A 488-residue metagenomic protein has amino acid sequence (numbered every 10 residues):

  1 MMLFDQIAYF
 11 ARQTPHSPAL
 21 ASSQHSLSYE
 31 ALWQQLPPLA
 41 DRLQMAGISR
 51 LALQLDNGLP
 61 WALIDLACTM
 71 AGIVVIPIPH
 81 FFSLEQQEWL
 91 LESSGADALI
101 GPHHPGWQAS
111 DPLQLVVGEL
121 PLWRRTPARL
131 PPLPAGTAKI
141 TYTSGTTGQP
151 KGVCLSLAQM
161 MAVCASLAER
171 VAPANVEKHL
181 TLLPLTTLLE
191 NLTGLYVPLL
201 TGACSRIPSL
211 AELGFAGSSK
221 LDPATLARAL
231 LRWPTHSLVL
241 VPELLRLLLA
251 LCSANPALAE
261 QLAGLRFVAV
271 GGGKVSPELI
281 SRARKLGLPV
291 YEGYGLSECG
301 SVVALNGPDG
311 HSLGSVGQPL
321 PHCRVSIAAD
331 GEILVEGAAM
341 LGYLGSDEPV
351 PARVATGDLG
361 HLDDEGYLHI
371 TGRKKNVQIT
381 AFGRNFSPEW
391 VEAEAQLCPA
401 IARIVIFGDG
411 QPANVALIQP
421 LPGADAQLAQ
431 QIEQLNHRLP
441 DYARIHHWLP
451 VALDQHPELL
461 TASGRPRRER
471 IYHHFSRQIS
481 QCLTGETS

Functional and structural regions predicted by a protein language model:
H16-M45, A52, D56-G58, L66 (+2 more regions): Conserved AMP-binding/adenylate-forming core of the ANL superfamily
S28-E30, A138-A165: Conserved AMP-binding A3 loop
R125-Y142, Q149, A172-H179: Conserved pre-ATP/AMP-binding loop-to-beta segment of ANL
M161-K178, L185-S237, P242-R246, L251-N255: Conserved AMP-binding/adenylation subdomain of ANL enzymes
T201-A203, T235-V239, L249-H311: Gly/Ser/Thr-rich phosphate-binding loop
S315, P319, A328-R353, Y367 (+1 more regions): Conserved ATP/PPi-binding loop(s) of AMP-dependent carboxylate-activating enzymes
G331, G337, L359-A443, H447: AMP-binding/adenylate-forming catalytic core of the ANL superfamily
R403-I406, N436-S488: Conserved C-terminal "lid"/linker of ANL adenylate-forming enzymes
